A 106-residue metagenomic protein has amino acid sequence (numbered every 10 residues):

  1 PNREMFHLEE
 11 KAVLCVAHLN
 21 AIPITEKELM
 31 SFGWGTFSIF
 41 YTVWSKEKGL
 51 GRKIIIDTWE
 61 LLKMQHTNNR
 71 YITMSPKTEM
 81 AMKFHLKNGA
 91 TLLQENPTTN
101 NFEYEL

Functional and structural regions predicted by a protein language model:
P1-F6: Active-site rim helix/loop that mediates acceptor-substrate recognition in acyltransferases
A12-I39: Conserved acyl-donor/pantetheine-binding loop and adjacent beta-alpha core of acyl/acetyltransferases and related
F37-S38, N68-S75: Hydrophobic beta-strand segments of well-ordered beta-sheets in folded domains
S45-M64, K87: Conserved acetyl-CoA-binding loop-helix of GNAT-fold acetyltransferases
I72-K83, T98-T99: Conserved beta-strand-loop-alpha-helix junction that forms the acyl-donor binding cleft
L86-N96: Conserved acetyl-CoA-binding loop of GNAT-fold acetyltransferases
P97-L106: C-terminal "cap" of GNAT-fold acetyltransferases
